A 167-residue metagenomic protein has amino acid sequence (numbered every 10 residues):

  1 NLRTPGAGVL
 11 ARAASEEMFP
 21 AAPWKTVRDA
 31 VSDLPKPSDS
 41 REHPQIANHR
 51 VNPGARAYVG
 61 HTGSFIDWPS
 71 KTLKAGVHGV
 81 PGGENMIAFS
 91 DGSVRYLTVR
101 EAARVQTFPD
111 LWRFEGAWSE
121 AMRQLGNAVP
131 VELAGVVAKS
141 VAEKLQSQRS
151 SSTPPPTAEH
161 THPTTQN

Functional and structural regions predicted by a protein language model:
N1-N167: S-adenosyl-L-methionine-dependent DNA methyltransferase catalytic core
